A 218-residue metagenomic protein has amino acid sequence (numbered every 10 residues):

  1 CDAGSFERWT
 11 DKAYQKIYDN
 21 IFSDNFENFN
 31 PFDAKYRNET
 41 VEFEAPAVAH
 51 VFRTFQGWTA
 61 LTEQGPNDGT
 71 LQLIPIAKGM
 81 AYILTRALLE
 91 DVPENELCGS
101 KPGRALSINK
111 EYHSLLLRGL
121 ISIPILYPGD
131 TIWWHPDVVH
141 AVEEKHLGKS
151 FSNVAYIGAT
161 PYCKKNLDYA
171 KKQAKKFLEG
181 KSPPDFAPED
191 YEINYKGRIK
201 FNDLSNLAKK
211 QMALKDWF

Functional and structural regions predicted by a protein language model:
C1-Y112, L117-P124, E143-K149, N153 (+2 more regions): Non-heme Fe(II) oxygenase catalytic core, chiefly the N-lobe of the double-stranded beta-helix
L89-V139, E144-F218: Conserved double-stranded beta-helix
